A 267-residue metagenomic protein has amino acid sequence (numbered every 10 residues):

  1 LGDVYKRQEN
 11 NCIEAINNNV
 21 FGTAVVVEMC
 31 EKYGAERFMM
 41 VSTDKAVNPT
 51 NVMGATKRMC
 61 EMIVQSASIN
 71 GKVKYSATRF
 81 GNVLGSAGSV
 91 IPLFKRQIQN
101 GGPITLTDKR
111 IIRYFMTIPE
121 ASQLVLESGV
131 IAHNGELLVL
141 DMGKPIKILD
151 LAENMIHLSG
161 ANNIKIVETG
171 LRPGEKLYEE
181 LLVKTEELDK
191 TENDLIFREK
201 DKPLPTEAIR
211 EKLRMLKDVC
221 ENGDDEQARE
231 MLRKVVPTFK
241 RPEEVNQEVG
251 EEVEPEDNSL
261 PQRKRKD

Functional and structural regions predicted by a protein language model:
L1-Y5, G174: Short, small-residue-biased leader/transition segments that mark boundaries at the very start of proteins
D3, K45, L84: Glycine-rich nucleotide phosphate-binding loop and flanking beta-alpha elements of Rossmann-like dinucleotide-binding
K6-E61, S66-S68, Y75: Conserved Rossmann-fold NAD(P)-dependent oxidoreductase catalytic core, especially the SDR/UDP-sugar
K32, M62-N82, A87-D267: Strand-loop microenvironment adjacent to phosphate/nucleotide-handling motifs in alpha/beta enzyme folds
